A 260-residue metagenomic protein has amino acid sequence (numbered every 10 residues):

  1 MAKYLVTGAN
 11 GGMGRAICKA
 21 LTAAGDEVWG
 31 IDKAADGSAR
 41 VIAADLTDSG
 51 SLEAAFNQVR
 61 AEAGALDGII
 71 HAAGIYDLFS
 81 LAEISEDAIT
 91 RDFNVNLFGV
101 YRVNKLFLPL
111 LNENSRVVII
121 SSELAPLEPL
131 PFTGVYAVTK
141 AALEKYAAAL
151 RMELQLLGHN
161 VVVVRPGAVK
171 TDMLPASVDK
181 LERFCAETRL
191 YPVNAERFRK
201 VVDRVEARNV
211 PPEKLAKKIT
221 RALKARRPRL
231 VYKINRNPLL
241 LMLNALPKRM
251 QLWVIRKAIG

Functional and structural regions predicted by a protein language model:
N10: Conserved glycine-rich cofactor-binding loop
G37-G50: Rossmann-fold cofactor-recognition segment
V41, I84, D92-F93: A hydrophobic alpha-helix adjacent to the NAD(P)-binding/active-site core of NAD(P)-dependent oxidoreductases, strongly
A72-D77: Conserved NAD(P)H cofactor-binding loop of Rossmann-fold oxidoreductase domains
S80-L81, A88-T90: Substrate-binding pocket helix/loop in short-chain dehydrogenase/reductase
N104, T139-A142: Active-site helix of classical SDR
L156-R229: SDR active-site lid
